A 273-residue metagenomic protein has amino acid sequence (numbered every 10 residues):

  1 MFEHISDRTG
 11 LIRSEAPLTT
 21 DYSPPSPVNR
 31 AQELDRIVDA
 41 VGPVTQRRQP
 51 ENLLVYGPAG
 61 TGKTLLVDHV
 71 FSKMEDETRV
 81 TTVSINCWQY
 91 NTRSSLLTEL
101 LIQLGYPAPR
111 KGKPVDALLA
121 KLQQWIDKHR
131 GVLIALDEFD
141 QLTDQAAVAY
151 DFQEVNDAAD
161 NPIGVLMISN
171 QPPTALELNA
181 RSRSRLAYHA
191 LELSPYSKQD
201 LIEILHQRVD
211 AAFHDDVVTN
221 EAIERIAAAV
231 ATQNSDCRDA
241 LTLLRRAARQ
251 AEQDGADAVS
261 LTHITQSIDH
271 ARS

Functional and structural regions predicted by a protein language model:
M1-E51: A short, basic N-terminal segment
F2, D7-G10, V67, Q89-Y188 (+4 more regions): Mid-core helix/loop region of P-loop NTP-binding domains shared across ATPases and GTPases
L18-S26, V83-S84, Y188-E192, A228-A231: Short hinge/gating elements
Q49-H69: Walker A/P-loop nucleotide-binding motif
P50-L54, T82, G131-L133, G164: Residue-level preference for the first positions of well-ordered beta-strands
L54, D76-W88: Conserved catalytic segments around the Walker B and adjacent sensor/switch elements of P-loop NTPase domains
A271-S273: C-terminal engagement/docking regions of AAA+ P-loop ATPases
